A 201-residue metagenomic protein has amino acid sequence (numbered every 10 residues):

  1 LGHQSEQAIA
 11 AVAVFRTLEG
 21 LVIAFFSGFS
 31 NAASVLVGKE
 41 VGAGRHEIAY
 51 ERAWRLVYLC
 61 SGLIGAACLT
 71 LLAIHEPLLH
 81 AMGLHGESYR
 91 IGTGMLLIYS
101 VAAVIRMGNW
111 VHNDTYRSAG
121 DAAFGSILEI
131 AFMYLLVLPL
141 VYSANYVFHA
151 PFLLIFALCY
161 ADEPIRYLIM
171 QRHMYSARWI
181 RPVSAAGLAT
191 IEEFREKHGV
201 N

Functional and structural regions predicted by a protein language model:
L1-G20, G86-G94, D121, F152 (+1 more regions): Interfacial/gating helices of multi-pass transporter permease domains
H3-Q4, A81, A119, V147: Alpha-helical structural context
Q4, A73, L138-P139: Short helix-kink/termination motifs in transmembrane helices of multi-pass secondary transporters
I9-H75, R106-G125: Small-residue-rich hydrophobic transmembrane alpha-helices
F26-S30, Y99-S118, F124-L136, L140 (+1 more regions): Short runs within selected transmembrane alpha-helices of multi-pass transporters and secretion channels
V37-A102, A144-N201: Short alpha-helical transmembrane segments in multi-pass integral membrane proteins
